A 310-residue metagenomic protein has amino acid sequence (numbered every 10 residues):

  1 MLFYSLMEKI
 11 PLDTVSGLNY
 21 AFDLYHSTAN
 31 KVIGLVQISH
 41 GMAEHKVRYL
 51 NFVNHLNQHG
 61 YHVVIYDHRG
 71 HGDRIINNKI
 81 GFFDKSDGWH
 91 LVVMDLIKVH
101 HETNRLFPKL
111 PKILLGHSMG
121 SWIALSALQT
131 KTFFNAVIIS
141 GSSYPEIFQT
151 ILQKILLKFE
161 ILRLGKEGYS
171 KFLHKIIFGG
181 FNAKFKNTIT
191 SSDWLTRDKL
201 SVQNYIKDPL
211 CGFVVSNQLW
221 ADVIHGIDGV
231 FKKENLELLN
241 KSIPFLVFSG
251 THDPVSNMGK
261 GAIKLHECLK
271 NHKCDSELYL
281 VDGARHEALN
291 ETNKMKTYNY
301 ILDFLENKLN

Functional and structural regions predicted by a protein language model:
L2-S27: N-terminal cap/lid segment of alpha/beta-hydrolase-fold proteins
I33, I38-E44, S118, T251-H252: Active-site glycine-rich loops that stabilize anionic/oxyanionic intermediates across multiple enzyme folds
R48, V53-K79: Conserved alpha/beta-hydrolase
D84-N104: Alpha/beta-hydrolase active-site loop
L106-S118: Alpha/beta-hydrolase fold nucleophile elbow
A124-L210: Alpha/beta-hydrolase-fold enzymes
V247-S249: Short beta-strand/loop motif that positions the catalytic acidic residue of the alpha/beta-hydrolase fold
H272-N310: Catalytic active-site module of serine/aspartate enzymes centered on a nucleophile-bearing elbow/loop
